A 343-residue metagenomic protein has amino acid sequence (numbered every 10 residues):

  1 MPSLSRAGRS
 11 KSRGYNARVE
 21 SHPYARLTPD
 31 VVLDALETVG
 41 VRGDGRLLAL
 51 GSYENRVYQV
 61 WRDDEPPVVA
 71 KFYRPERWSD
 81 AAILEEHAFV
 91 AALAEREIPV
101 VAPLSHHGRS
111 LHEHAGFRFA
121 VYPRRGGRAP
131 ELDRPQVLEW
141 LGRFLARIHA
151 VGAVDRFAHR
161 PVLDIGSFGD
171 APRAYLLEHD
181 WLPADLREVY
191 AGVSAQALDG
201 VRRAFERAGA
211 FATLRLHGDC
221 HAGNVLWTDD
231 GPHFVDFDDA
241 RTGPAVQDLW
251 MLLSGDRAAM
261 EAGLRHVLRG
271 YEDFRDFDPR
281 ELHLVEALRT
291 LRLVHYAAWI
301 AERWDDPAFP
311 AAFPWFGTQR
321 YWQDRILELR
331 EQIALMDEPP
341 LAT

Functional and structural regions predicted by a protein language model:
P2-S105, D229, L341-T343: Conserved NTP-binding catalytic cores of kinases and kinase-like/nucleotidyltransferase enzymes across multiple kinase
N16, E20, D180-W181, A298-T343: ATP/Mg2+ or Mg2+-diphosphate-binding catalytic cores that bind nucleotide phosphates or diphosphates via glycine-rich
G51-A70, P103, D199-L249, L253: Active-site acidic catalytic loop and adjacent metal/ATP-binding pocket of ATP-dependent phosphoryl transfer enzymes
R62-F157: ATP-binding pocket architecture of kinase catalytic cores
P75, F119-L132, Y175-W181, Y296-A312: A glycine-centered beta->alpha junction motif in the catalytic cores of kinase/phosphotransferase enzymes
P75, G127, P232, A240-T242 (+1 more regions): Activation segment
E131-V189, F211-T213, A312-F316: A cross-family kinase active-site recognition segment
A245-D276, R292-A308: Active-site activation/catalytic loop segments of kinase-like enzymes and analogous catalytic loops in related
